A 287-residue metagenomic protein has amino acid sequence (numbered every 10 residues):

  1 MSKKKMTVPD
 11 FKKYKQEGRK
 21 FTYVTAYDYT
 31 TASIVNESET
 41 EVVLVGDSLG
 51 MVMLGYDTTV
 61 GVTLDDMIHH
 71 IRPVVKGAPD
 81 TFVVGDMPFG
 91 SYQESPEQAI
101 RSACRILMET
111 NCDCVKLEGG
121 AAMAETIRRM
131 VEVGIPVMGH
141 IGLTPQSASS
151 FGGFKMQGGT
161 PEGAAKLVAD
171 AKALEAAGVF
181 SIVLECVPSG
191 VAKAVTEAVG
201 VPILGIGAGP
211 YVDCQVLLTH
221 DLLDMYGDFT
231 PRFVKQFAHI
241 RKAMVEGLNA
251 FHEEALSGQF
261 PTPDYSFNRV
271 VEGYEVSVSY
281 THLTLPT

Functional and structural regions predicted by a protein language model:
M1-S2, R101, T219-V271: Alpha/beta catalytic cores of nucleotide-metabolism and tRNA/nucleoside-modifying enzymes
M1-Y23: N-terminal amphipathic alpha-helix/helix-capping segment at the start of soluble metabolic enzymes
V8-F11, Y23, Y27-Y56, V60 (+4 more regions): Alpha/beta enzyme core
S277-S279: Acidic, proline/serine/threonine- and glycine-rich low-complexity intrinsically disordered segments
T281-T287: Conserved small/polar residues in nucleotide/adenosyl-binding loops
